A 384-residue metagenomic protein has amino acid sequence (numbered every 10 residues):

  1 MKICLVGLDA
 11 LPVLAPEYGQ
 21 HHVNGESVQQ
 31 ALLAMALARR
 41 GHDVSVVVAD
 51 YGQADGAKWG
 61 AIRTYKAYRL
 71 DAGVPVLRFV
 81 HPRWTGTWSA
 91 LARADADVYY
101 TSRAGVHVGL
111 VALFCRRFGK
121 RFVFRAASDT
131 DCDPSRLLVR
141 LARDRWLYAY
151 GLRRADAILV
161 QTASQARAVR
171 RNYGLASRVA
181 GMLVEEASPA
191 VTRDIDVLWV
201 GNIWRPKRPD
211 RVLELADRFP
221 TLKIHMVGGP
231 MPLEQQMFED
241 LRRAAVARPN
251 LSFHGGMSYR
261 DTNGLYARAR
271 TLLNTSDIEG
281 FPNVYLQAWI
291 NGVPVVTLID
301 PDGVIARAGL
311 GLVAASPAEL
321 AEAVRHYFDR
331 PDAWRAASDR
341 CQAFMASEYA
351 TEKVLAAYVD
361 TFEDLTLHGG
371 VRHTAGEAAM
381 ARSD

Functional and structural regions predicted by a protein language model:
M1-G52, E214-D217, A379-D384: N-terminal subdomain of nucleotide-sugar transferases
K2-C4, A190-F219, H225-V227: Conserved donor-binding/catalytic core segment of Leloir-type glycosyltransferases
P82, R121, D131-Y150, R154 (+1 more regions): Nucleotide-sugar donor phosphate/pyrophosphate-binding loop at the beta->alpha transition of glycosyltransferases
V98-K120, F124-A126, T130: An aromatic- and histidine-rich active-site surface loop
L147-S188, D196: Donor nucleotide-sugar binding/catalytic pocket of nucleotide-sugar-dependent glycosyltransferases
K223-N250, D261: Short, structured helix-loop element that forms part of the nucleotide-activated donor/catalytic region
G256-M257, G264-A269: Short alpha-helical donor nucleotide-sugar binding micro-motif in glycosyltransferases
D277: Aromatic "clamp/platform" in nucleotide-sugar-dependent glycosyltransferases that forms part of the donor/acceptor
